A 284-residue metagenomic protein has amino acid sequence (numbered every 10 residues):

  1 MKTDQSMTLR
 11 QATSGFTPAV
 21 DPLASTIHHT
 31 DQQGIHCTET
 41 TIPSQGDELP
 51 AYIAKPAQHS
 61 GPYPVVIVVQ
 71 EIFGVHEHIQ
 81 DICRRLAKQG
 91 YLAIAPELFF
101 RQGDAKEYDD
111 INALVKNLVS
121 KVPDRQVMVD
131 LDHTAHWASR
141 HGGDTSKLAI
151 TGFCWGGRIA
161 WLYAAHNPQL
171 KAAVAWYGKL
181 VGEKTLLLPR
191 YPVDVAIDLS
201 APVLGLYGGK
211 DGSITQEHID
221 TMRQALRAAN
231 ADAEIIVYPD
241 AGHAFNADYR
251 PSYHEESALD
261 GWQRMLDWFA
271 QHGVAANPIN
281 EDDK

Functional and structural regions predicted by a protein language model:
M1-K284: N-terminal cap/leader regions of alpha/beta-hydrolase-fold enzymes, predominantly small-molecule hydrolases
